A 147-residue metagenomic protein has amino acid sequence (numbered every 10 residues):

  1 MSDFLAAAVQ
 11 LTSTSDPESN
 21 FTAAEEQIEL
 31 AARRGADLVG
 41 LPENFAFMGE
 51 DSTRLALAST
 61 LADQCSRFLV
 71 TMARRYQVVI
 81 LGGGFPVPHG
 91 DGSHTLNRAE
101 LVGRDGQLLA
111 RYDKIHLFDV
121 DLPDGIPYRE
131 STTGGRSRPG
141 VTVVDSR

Functional and structural regions predicted by a protein language model:
M1-A6, V143-R147: Beta-strand-turn-beta hairpins that frame and shape the catalytic cleft of phosphate-ester-processing enzymes
A6-V9, N20, I28-L57, A73 (+1 more regions): Active-site beta-strand/loop signature of hydrolases that rely on acidic residues for catalysis
Q10-D16: Short polar catalytic/cofactor-binding loops
E18-E25, A62-D63: Glycine-rich anion/phosphate-binding loops
I28, S66-L69, V141: Generic structural signal for well-ordered alpha-helices, preferentially at hydrophobic/aromatic core positions
F47-M48, P88-G90: Active-site environment of divalent metal-dependent phosphoester hydrolases
L61, G90-R147: Active-site catalytic loop in hydrolytic enzyme cores
A62-P88: A short, hydrophobic beta-strand-centered structural micro-motif
